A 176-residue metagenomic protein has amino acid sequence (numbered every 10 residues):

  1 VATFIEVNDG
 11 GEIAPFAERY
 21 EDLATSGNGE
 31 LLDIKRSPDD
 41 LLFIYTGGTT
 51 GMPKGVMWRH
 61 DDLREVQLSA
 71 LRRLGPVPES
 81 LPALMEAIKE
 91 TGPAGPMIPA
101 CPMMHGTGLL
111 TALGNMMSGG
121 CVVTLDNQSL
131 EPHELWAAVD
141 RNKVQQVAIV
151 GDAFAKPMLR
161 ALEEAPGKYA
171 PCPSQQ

Functional and structural regions predicted by a protein language model:
V1, D9-G11, C101, V144-Q176: Adenylate-forming
V1, K54-M57, C121-Q128: Short beta-strand->loop structural element characteristic of the AMP-binding/adenylate-forming
V1-D39, R64, R160-A165: ANL superfamily adenylate-forming
A17, M57, A148: Short aromatic/basic micro-patch
T25-Y45, M52, E86-P96: Conserved pre-ATP/AMP-binding loop-to-beta segment of ANL
P38, D62, L130, V150-A153: Short beta->alpha linker loops
L41-E79: Conserved AMP-binding A3 loop
R64-A100, M104-A148, R160-A161, A165: Conserved AMP-binding/adenylation subdomain of ANL enzymes
